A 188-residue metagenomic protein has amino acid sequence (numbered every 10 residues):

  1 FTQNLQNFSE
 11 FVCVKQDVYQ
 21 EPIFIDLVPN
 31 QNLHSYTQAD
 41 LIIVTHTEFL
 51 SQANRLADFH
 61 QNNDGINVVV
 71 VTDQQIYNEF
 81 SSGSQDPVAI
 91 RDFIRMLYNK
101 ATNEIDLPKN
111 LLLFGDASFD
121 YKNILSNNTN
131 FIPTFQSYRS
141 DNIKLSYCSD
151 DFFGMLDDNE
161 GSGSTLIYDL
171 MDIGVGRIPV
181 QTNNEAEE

Functional and structural regions predicted by a protein language model:
F1-E188: Cysteine-dependent hydrolase recognition
